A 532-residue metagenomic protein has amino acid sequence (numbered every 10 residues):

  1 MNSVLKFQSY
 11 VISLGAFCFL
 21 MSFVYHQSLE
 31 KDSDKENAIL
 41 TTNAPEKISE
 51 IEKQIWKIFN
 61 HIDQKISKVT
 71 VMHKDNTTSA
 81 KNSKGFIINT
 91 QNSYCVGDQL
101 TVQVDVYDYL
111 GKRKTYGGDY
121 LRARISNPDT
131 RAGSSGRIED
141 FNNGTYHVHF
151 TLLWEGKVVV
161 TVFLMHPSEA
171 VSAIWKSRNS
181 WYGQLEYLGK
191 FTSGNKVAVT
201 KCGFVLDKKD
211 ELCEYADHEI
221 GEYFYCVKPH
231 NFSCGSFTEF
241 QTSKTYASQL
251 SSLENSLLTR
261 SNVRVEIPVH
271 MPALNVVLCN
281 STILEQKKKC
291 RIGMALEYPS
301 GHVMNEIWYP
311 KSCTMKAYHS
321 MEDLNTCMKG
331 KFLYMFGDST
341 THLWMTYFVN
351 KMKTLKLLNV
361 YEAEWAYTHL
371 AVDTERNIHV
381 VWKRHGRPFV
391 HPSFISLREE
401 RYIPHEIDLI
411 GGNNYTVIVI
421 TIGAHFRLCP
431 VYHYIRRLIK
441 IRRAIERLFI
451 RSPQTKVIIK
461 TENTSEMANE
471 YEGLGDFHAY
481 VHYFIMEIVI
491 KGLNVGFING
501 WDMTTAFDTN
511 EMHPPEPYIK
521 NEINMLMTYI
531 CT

Functional and structural regions predicted by a protein language model:
N2-N143, H147, T151-T532: A compositional signature for long Ser/Thr(±Pro)-rich, low-complexity
